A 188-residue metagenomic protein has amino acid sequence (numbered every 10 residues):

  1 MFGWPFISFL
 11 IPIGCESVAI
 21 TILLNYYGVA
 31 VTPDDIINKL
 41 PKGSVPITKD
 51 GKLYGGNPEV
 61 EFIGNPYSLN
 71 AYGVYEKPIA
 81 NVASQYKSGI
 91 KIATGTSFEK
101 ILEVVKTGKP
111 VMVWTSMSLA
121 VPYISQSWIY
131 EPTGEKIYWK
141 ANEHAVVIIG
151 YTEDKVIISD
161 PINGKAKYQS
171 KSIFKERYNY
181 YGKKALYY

Functional and structural regions predicted by a protein language model:
M1-K77, M117-L119, I124-P132, K136-W139: Active-site-adjacent structural segments surrounding the nucleophilic cysteine of cysteine proteases and isopeptidases
L10, G108, A141-E143, E153: Extracytoplasmic
A19, T96, T115-L119, G150-T152 (+1 more regions): A mature extracytoplasmic/lumenal domain signature
F62, P66-E99, E103-T107: Mid-length scaffold segments of soluble, non-membrane domains
S88-G89, T107-M112, T152-K155: Loop/turn elements at helix/coil->beta-strand transitions in domains of secreted/extracellular proteins
V105-V111, T115-Y123: Short, solvent-exposed, low-complexity loop/linker segments
V113, H144-V146: Alpha-helical membrane segments in multi-pass integral membrane proteins
W128-K140, V147-Y188: Noncatalytic regulatory segments and standalone regulatory/sensor domains
